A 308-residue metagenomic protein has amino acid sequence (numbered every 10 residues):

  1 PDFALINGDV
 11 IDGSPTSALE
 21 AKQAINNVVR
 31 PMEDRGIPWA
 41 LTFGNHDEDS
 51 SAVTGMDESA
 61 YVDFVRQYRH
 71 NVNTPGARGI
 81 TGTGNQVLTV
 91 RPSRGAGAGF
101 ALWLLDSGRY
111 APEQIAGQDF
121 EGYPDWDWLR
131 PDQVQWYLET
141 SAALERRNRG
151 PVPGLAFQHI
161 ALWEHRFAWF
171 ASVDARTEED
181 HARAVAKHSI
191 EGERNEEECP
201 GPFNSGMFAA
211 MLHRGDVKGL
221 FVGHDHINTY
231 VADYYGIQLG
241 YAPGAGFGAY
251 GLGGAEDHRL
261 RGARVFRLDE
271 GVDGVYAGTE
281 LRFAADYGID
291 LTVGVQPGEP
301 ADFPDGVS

Functional and structural regions predicted by a protein language model:
P1-Q23, N27: N-terminal active-site segment of His-dependent metallophosphoesterases
D2, A101-L104, Q118-D225: His/acidic metal-ligating clusters that form di-metal
D2-N7, D12, P38-F43, E48-S50 (+6 more regions): Structural recognition of the beta-strand scaffold that forms the well-ordered cores of secreted hydrolase catalytic
D12-P15, L41-V53, Y110-E113, I160-R166 (+3 more regions): Active-site environment of divalent metal-dependent phosphoester hydrolases
A21-R149, A263-R267: Extended active-site neighborhood of metal-dependent phosphoesterases/phosphodiesterases
A52-G55, A116-G117, F167-A171, G253 (+1 more regions): Short aromatic-enriched loop/helix-cap "lid" or pocket-rim segments at secondary-structure transitions that line
T89-R91, E198-C199, G206-R214, H226-V307: Binuclear metal-dependent phosphoesterase catalytic core
P92-R94, D106-R109, L162, F221 (+2 more regions): Short, flexible loop/turn elements at secondary-structure junctions
